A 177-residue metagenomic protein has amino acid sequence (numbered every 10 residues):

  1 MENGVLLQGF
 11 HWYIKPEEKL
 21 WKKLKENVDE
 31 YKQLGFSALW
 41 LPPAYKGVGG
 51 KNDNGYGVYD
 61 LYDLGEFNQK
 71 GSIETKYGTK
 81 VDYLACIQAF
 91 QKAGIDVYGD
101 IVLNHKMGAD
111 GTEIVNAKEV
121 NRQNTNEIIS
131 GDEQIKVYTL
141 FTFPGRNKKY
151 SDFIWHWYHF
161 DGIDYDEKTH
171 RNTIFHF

Functional and structural regions predicted by a protein language model:
M1-E26, L34-S37, P43-F177: Substrate-binding/active-site clefts of carbohydrate-active enzymes
